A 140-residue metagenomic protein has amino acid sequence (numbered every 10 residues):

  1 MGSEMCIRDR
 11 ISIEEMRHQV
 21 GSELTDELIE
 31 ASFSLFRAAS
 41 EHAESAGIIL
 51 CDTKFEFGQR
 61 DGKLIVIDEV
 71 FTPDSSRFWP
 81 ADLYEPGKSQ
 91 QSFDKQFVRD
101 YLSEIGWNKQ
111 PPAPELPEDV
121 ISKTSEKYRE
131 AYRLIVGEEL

Functional and structural regions predicted by a protein language model:
M1-C6: Short, small-residue-biased leader/transition segments that mark boundaries at the very start of proteins
R10-A31, A113-P117: Short histidine-centered catalytic/ligand-binding loop motif
V20-C51: A long amphipathic alpha-helix within ATP-dependent nucleotide-binding catalytic cores
E44, S103, L134: Short polybasic/polar patches that bind polyanions
L50-V70: Conserved metal-phosphate-binding beta-hairpin within the catalytic cores of diverse ATP-dependent phosphoryl-transfer
V70-A131: C-terminal helix-cap and adjacent tail motif
R129-E130, L134-L140: Regulatory N- and C-terminal appendages and interdomain linkers associated with kinase/kinase-like NTP transferase
